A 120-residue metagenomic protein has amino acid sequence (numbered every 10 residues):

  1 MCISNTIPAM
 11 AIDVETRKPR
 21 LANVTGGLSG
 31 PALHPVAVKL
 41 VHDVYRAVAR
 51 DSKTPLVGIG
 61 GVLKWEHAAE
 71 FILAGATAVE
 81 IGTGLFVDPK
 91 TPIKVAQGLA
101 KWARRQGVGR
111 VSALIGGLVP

Functional and structural regions predicted by a protein language model:
M1, V44, F71, R110: Conserved, mostly hydrophobic/aromatic
C2-M10, G61-V62, H67-K94: Glycine-rich phosphate-binding active-site loops on the catalytic face of alpha/beta enzymes
C2-R50, T54: Glycine/Thr-rich beta-alpha phosphate-binding loop at enzyme active sites
I12-G26, L85-V108: C-terminal helical cap(s) of enzyme catalytic domains, especially alpha/beta-barrels
S29-L33, V57-G61, G84: Glycine- and other small-residue-rich loops at beta-strand/loop junctions that grip anionic moieties
D43, A47, A74, K94 (+1 more regions): Alpha-helical structural signal in soluble globular domains
R46-R50, A100-V108, P120: Generic secondary-structure signature for well-ordered alpha-helical cores
A113-P120: A short, charged, Gly/Pro-tolerant segment at domain boundaries
